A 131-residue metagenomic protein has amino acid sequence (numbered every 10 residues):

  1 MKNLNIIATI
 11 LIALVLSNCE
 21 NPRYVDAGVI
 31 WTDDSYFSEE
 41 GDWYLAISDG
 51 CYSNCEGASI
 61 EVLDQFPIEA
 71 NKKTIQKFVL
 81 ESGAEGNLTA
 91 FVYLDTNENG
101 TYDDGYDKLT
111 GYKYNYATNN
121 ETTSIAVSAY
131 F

Functional and structural regions predicted by a protein language model:
M1-N5: Positively charged n-region of N-terminal signal peptides that target proteins for export
V15-N18: C-terminal motif of bacterial Sec signal peptides marking the signal peptidase cleavage site
E20-P22: Bacterial signal peptide processing site
D26-Y36: Short amphipathic, basic-aromatic surface patches that mediate peripheral association with negatively charged
S35-C55: Short, ordered, surface-exposed loop/turn motifs in non-cytosolic proteins
G57-N71, K108-Y116: Solvent-exposed serine/threonine-rich low-complexity stretches and specific carbohydrate-binding patches
K72-L88: Short Pro-Gly-centered beta-turn/loop motif in secreted/extracellular proteins
T96-S124, S128-Y130: Structured interaction patches on ligand/partner-binding surfaces of diverse proteins
